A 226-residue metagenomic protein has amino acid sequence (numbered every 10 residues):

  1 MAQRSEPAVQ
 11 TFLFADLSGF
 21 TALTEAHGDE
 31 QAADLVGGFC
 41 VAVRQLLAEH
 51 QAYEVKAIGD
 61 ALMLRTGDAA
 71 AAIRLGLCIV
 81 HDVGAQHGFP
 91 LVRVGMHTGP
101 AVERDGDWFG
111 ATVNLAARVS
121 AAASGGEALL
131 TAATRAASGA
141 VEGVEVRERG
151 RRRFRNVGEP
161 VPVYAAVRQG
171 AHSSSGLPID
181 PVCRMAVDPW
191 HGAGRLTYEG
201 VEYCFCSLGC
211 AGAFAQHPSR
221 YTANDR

Functional and structural regions predicted by a protein language model:
M1-R74, D82: Catalytic NTP-binding/metal-coordinating core of nucleotidyl cyclase/transferase enzymes
R65-A70, G95-W108, A122-G126: Catalytic strand-loop-helix junctions within cyclic-nucleotide turnover domains
V92-V94, T98, A121-R152, V157: A short beta-strand->alpha-helix segment at the C-terminal rim of the class III nucleotidyl cyclase catalytic domain
R153-S173: Short, structured interface segments
D180-C183: Short cysteine-rich clusters marking metal-coordination/redox-active sites
W190-A193, P218: Short Cys/His-rich "knuckle" micro-motifs
G194-R195, E199-A213: Cysteine-rich micro-motifs
S207-D225: Short metal-binding segments enriched for Cys and/or His
